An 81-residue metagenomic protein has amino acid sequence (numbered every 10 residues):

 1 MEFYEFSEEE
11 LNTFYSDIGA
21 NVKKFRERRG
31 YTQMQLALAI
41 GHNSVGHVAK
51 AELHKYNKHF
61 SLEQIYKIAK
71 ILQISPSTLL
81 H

Functional and structural regions predicted by a protein language model:
E2-R28: A short, Lys/Arg-rich alpha-helix, primarily the initiator
A20, G30-Y31, N43, F60-E63: Residue-level signal for the short linker/turn that defines the boundary of a DNA-recognition helix
V22, Q33-A37, V48-A51, L79: Conserved hydrophobic/aromatic packing and binding residues within compact polymer-binding modules
R26, A37-L38, A69: The alpha-helix within a helix-turn-helix
G41-K58: Recognition helix of helix-turn-helix/homeodomain-like DNA-binding domains that insert into the DNA major groove
S61-T78: DNA major-groove recognition helix of helix-turn-helix/homeodomain DNA-binding modules
